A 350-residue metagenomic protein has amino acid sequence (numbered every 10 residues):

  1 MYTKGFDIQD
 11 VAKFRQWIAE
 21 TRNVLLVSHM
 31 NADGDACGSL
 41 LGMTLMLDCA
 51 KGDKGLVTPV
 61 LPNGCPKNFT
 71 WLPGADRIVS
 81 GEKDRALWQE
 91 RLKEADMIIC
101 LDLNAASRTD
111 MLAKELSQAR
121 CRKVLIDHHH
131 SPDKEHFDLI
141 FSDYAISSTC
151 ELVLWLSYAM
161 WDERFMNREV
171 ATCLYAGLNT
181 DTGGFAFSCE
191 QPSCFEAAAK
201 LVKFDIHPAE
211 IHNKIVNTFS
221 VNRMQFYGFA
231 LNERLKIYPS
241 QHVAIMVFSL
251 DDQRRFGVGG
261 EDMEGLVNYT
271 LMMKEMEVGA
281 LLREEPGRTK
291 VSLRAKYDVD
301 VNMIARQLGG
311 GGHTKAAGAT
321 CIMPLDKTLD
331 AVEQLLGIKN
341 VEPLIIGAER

Functional and structural regions predicted by a protein language model:
Y2-V27, S39-P73, R77-S80, A86-E90 (+3 more regions): Hydrophobic helix-and-loop "lid/oligomerization" segment in the mid-to-C-terminal part of catalytic domains
V27, N31, C100, L125-I126 (+1 more regions): Generic enzyme active-site microenvironment
N31-A32, L103-A106, H129-S131, L250-D251 (+1 more regions): Short glycine-rich anion-binding loops that position phosphate/pyrophosphate groups of nucleotides and phosphorylated
G34-L40, A106-D110: Short glycine/serine/threonine-rich phosphate/pyrophosphate-binding segments that cradle anionic phosphate groups
G38-M46, S148-W155: Short amphipathic alpha-helical face segments that pack within enzyme cores and frequently flank/anchor catalytic
V60-P62, G81, L101, I126-H128 (+2 more regions): Generic beta-sheet signal
V79-F137: Active-site cofactor/cluster-binding pocket
H128-A197: Short alpha-helices
